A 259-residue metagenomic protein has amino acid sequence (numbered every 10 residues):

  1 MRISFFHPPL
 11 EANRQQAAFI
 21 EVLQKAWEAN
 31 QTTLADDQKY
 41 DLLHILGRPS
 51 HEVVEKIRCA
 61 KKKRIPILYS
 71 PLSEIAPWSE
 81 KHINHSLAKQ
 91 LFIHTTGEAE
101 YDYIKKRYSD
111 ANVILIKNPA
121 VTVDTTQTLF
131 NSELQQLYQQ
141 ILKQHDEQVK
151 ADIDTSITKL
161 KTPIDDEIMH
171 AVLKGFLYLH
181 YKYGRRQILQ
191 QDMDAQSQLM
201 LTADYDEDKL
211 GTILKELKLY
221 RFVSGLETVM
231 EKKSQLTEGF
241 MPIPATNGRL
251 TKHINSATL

Functional and structural regions predicted by a protein language model:
M1-I45: N-terminal pre-catalytic "stem/leader" segment of glycosyltransferase-like enzymes
R14-Q15, T122-Q136: A charged, aromatic-enriched C-terminal amphipathic alpha-helix characteristic of glycosyltransferases across folds
L42-G47, R58-P77, H94: Active-site proximal beta-strand in glycosyltransferases
R48-E52, E74, A99: Short beta->alpha connector loops
V53-C59, K81-I83, R107, L115: A short acidic, amphipathic alpha-helical/loop segment
W78-L91: A conserved, positively charged/aromatic
K89-L115, A120-T122: A short, active-site helix/loop in glycosyltransferases that binds the activated sugar's phosphate group
E133-L259: Conserved NTP-donor binding/palm subdomain of two-metal-ion nucleotidyltransferases/polymerases, i.e., the charged
